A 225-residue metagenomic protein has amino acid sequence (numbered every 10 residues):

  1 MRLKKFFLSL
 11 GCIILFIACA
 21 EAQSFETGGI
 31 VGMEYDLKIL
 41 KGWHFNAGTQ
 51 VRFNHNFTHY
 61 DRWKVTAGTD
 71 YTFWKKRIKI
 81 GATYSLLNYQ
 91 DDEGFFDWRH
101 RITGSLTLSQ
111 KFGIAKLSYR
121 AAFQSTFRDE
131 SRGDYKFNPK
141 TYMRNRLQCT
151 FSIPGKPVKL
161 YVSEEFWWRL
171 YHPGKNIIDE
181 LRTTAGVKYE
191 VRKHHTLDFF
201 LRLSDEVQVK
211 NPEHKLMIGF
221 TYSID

Functional and structural regions predicted by a protein language model:
M1-T27, I224: Bacterial Sec-dependent N-terminal signal peptides
E21-S24, N54-T58, D91-D97, R132-N138 (+2 more regions): Outer-membrane beta-barrel domain signature
Q23-G81, L87: Start-of-domain marker
T27-G29, D61-V65, W98-I102, F137-M143 (+2 more regions): Residues that define the transmembrane beta-barrel architecture of outer-membrane proteins
M33-L37, A67-Y71, A82, G104-Q110 (+4 more regions): Residues on the lipid-exposed face of transmembrane beta-strands in outer-membrane beta-barrel proteins
G42-A47, K76-A82, G113-L117, G155-L160 (+1 more regions): Repeated loop/turn-to-beta-strand initiation elements of outer-membrane beta-barrel proteins
T49-H55, F73, Y84-Q90, Q110-F112 (+4 more regions): Transmembrane beta-strands of outer-membrane beta-barrel pores
V162, Y171-G174, I178-D225: Predominantly the C-terminal beta-signal and adjacent terminal strand-loop region of outer-membrane beta-barrel
